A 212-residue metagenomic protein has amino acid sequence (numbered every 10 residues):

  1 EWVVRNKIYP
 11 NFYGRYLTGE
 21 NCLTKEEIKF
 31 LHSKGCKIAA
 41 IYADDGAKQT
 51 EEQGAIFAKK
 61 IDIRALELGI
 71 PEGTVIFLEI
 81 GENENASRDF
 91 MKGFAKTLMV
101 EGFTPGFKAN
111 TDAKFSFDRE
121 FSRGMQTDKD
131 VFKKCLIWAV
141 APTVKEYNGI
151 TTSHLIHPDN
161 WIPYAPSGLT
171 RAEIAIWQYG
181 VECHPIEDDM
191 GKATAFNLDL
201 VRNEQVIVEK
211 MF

Functional and structural regions predicted by a protein language model:
E1-N6, G124-F212: Functionally critical loop-and-helix segments that line ligand-binding/catalytic clefts of soluble enzyme domains
V3, T24-E27, T50-G54, F117-D128: Short secondary-structure transition/capping segments
K7-F103: Substrate-binding cleft of extracellular glycoside hydrolase catalytic domains
A40, T111-A113, V181-E182: Short acidic/polar capping segments at secondary-structure boundaries
A47, K114, C183-P185: Flexible, glycine-rich phosphate/dinucleotide-binding loops and adjacent beta-alpha linkers at cofactor/substrate
E72-P163: Catalytic domains of cell-wall/extracellular-matrix polysaccharide-remodeling enzymes, centered on de-N-acetylation
